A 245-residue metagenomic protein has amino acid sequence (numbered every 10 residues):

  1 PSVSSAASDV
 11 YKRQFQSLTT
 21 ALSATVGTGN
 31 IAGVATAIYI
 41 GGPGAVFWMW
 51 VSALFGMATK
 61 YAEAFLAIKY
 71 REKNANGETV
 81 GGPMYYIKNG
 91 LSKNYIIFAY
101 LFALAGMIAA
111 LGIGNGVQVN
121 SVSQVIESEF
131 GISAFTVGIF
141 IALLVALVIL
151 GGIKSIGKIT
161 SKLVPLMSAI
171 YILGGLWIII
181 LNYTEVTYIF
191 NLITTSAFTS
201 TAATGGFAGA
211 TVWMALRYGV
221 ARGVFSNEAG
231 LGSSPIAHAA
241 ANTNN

Functional and structural regions predicted by a protein language model:
P1-A7, Y11: Single conserved hydrophobic/aromatic residue that forms the stacking wall/gate of nucleotide- or nucleobase-binding
D9-I40, L66-M84, K88-G90, L101-M107 (+1 more regions): Alpha-helical membrane segments and immediately flanking helix-loop junctions that form or couple to the substrate/ion
D9-R13, P43-G44, S92-A99, F130-I139 (+1 more regions): Membrane-interfacial loop-to-helix junctions in multi-pass transporters
R13, E78, G82-Y85, I96-A99 (+10 more regions): Conserved active-site and cofactor/substrate-binding residues in soluble primary-metabolism enzymes
L22-S23, S52-G77, M84, K88-N120 (+1 more regions): Helix-loop-helix module between adjacent transmembrane segments
I40-W48: Structural signal for the N-terminal portions of transmembrane helices and their immediately preceding loop/interface
F102, V119-I126, S133-I141, V145-T194: Membrane-interface loop-to-helix entry segments
S161, I170-S234: Membrane-embedded translocation segments of transport machinery
